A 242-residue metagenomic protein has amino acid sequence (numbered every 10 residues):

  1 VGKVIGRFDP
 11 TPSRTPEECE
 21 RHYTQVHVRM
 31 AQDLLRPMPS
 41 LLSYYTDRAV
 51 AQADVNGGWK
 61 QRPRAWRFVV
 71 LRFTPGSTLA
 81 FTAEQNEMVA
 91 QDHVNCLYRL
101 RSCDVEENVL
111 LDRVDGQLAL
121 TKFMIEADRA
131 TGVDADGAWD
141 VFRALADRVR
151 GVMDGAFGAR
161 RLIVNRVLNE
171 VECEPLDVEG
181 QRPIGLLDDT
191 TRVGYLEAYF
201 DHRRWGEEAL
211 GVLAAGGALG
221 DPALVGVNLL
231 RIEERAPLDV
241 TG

Functional and structural regions predicted by a protein language model:
V1-G242: Macromolecular interaction modules
